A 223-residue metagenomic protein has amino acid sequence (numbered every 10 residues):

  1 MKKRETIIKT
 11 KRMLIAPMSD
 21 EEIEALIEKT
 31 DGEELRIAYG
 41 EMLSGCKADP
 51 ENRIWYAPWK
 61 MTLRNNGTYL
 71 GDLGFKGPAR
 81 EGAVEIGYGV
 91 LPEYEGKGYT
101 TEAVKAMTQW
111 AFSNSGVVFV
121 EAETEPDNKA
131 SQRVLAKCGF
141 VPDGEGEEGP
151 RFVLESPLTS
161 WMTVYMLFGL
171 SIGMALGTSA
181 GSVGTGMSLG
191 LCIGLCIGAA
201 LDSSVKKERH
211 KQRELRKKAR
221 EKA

Functional and structural regions predicted by a protein language model:
M1-E85, V90-E93, A106-W110, N114 (+4 more regions): GNAT-family acyltransferases
Y94, Y99-T100: A short helix-loop-beta submotif of the ANL/AMP-binding
G98, P126, S131, G144-G146 (+5 more regions): Helix-termini ("caps") and immediately adjacent flexible loops/tails, especially at membrane-solvent interfaces
A103, M107-T108, S131: Structural preference for long, well-ordered alpha-helical segments in enzyme cores
L135: Conserved active-site tyrosine of GNAT-family acetyltransferases
C138: Surface-exposed, gly/pro-biased binding rims or lids
G186-C192: Loop-to-transmembrane alpha-helix initiation sites
